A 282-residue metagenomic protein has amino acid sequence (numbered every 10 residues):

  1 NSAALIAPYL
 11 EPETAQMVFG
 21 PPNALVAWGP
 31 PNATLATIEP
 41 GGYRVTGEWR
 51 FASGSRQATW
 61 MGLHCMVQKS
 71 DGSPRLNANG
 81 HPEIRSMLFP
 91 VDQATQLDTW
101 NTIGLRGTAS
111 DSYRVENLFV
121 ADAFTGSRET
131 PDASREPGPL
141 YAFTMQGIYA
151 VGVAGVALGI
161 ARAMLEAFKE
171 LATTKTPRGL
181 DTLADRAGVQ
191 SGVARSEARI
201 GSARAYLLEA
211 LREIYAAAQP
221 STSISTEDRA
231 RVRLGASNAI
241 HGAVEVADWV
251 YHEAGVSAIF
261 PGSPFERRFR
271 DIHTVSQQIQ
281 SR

Functional and structural regions predicted by a protein language model:
N1-A58, K69, P74-L76: Glycine-rich flavin
V45-G47, V115, A161, A203 (+1 more regions): Buried hydrophobic positions in well-ordered alpha/beta secondary-structure cores of metabolic enzymes
A52-Q96: A short core secondary-structure module
T102-I200: Glycine-rich beta->alpha junctions and the first turn(s) of the following alpha-helix
G159, A194-G201, R233, S237-V244 (+1 more regions): Generic structural signal for well-ordered, non-transmembrane alpha-helical segments in soluble/cytosolic regions
S202-S237, Y251-I259: C-terminal helix-coil-helix/basic helical segment that borders enzyme active sites and/or dimer interfaces and provides
R204, G242-V250, S276-Q280: Amphipathic alpha-helical coiled-coil segments
A254-R282: Glycine-rich phosphate/cofactor-binding loops in nucleotide/flavin-utilizing enzymes
